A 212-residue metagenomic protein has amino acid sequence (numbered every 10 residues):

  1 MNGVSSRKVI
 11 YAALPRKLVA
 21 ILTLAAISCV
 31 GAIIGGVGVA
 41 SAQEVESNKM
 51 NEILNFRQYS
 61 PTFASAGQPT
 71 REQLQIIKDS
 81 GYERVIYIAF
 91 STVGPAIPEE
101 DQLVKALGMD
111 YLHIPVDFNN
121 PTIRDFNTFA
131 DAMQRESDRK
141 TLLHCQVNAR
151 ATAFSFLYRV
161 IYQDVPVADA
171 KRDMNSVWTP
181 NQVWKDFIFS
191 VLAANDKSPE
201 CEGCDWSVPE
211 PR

Functional and structural regions predicted by a protein language model:
N2, I27, G31, G35-T141 (+1 more regions): Cys-dependent protein tyrosine phosphatase-like superfamily
G3-A26, G35: Bacterial N-terminal signal peptides that target proteins for export
T141-F154: A phosphate-binding catalytic loop at a beta-strand-loop-alpha-helix junction that coordinates phosphoryl groups
